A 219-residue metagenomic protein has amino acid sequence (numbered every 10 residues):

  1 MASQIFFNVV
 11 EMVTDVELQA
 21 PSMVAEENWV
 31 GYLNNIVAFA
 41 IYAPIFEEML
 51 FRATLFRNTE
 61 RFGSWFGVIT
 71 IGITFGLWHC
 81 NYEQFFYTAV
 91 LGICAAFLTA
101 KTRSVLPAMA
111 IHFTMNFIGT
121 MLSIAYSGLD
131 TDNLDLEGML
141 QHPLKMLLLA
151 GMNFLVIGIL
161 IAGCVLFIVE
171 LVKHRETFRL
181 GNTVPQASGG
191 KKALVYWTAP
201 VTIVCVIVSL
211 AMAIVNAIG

Functional and structural regions predicted by a protein language model:
S3-M12, T120-I124, G128: Transmembrane alpha-helix/helix-exit interface in multi-pass inner-membrane proteins
I5-L33: Membrane-interface helix-loop-helix regions
G31-I218: Transmembrane helix-loop-helix hairpins at the membrane interface of multi-pass integral membrane proteins
